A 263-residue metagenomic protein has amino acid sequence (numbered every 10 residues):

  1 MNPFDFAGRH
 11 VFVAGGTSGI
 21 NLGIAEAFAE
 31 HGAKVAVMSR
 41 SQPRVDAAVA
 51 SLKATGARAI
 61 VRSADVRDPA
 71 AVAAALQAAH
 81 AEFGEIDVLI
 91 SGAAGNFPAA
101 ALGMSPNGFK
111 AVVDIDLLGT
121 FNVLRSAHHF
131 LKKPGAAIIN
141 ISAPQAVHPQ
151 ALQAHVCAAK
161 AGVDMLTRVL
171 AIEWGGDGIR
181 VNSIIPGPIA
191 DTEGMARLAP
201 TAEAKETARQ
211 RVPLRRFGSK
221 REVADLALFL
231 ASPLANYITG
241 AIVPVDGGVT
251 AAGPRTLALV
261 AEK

Functional and structural regions predicted by a protein language model:
N2, T239-K263: Short C-terminal tail/terminal secondary-structure segment of NAD(P)H-dependent dehydrogenase/reductase domains
H10, T17-G19: Conserved glycine-rich cofactor-binding loop
F83-G84, L124, R216-V245, T250: C-terminal substrate-recognition "lid" of short-chain dehydrogenase/reductases
I90, G175, R180, I238-G240: Short, small/polar-rich loop/turn modules that mediate ligand/substrate recognition or access, typified
A100-A101, S105-V113, A204, A208: Substrate-binding pocket helix/loop in short-chain dehydrogenase/reductase
L124, A159, T167: Active-site helix of classical SDR
H129, I172-G176, N236: Alpha-helical segment proximal to the catalytic Tyr-Lys
